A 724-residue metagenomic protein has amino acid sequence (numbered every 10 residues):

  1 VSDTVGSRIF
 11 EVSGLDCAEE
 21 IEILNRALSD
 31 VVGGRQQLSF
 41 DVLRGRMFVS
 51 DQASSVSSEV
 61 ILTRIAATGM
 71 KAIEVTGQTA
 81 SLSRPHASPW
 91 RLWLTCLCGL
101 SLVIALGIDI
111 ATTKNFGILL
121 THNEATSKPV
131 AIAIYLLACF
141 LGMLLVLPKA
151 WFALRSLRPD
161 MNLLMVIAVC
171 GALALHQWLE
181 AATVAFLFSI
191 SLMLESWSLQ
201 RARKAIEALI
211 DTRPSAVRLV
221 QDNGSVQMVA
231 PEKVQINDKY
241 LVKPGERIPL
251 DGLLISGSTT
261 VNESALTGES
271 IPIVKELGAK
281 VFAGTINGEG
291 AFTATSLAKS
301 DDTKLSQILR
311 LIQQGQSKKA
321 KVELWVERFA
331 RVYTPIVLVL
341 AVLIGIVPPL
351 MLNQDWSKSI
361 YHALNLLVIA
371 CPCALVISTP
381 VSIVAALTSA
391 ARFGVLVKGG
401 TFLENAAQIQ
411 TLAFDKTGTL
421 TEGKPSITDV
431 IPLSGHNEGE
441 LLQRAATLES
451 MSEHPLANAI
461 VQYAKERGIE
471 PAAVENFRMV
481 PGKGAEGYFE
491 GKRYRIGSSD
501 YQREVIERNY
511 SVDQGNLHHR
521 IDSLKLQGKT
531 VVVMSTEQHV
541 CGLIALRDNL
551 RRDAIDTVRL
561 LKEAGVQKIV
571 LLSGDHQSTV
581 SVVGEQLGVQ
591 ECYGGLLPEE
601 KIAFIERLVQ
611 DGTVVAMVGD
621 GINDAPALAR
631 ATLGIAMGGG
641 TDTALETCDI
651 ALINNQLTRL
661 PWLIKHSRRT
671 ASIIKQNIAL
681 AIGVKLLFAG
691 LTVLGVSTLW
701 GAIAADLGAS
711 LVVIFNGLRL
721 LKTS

Functional and structural regions predicted by a protein language model:
V1-P129, L199, N223-M228, Q235 (+2 more regions): Flexible metal-binding regulatory segments at protein termini and peripheral loops
V5, S29, A208-L209, N223 (+4 more regions): Cytosolic catalytic headpiece
L24, L28, I65, A150 (+33 more regions): Residue-level signature of catalytic and energy-coupling elements of molecular machines, predominantly ATP/GTP-dependent
R35-D51, S55-E59, A208-D302, G400-A445 (+1 more regions): Conserved cytosolic catalytic loops of P-type ATPases
V60-L82, Y135-V220, K233-Y240, R247 (+4 more regions): Actuator/coupling domain of P-type ATPases
W93-V103, L324-N353, A363-P372, I377-P380 (+1 more regions): Bilayer-spanning, highly hydrophobic alpha-helical transmembrane segments
N115-S127, K149-A150, R155, I167 (+7 more regions): Membrane-embedded alpha-helical bundles of multi-pass transporters
N162-V166, A202, S215, L266 (+6 more regions): Conserved catalytic phosphorylation-site environment of P-type ATPases
